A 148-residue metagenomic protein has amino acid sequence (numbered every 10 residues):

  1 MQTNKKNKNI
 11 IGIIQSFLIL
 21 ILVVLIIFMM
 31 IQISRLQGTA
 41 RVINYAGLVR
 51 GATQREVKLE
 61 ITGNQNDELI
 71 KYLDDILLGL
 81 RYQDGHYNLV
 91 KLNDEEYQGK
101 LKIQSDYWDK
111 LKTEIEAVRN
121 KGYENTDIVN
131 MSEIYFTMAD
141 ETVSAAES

Functional and structural regions predicted by a protein language model:
M1-K5, E147-S148: Membrane-interface, cytosolic juxtamembrane amphipathic helix immediately N-terminal to a transmembrane helix, enriched
K5-I33: Extreme N-terminal signal-anchor transmembrane helix of membrane signaling/transducer proteins, especially in bacteria
S16-I19, L48, M131: Residues within membrane-spanning alpha-helices of integral membrane proteins, especially the hydrophobic core/packing
I21-V23, A52, E56, L78-Y82: Hydrophobic alpha-helical transmembrane segments of multi-pass membrane proteins
I33-K71, T126: Juxtamembrane membrane-water interface segments immediately C-terminal to a transmembrane helix
G38-R41, S144, S148: Polar/charged heptad-repeat coiled-coil helices used as signal-transmission/dimerization stalks
I70-I134, M138-A145: Heptad-repeat alpha-helical coiled-coil/4-helix-bundle sensor or tether segments in soluble regions
